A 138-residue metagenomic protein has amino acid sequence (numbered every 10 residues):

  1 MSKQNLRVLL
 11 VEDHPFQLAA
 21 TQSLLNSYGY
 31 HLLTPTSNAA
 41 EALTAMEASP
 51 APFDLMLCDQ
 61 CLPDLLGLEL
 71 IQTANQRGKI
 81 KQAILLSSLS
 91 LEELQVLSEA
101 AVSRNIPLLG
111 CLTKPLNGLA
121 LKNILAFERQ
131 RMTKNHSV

Functional and structural regions predicted by a protein language model:
E12: Conserved acidic carboxylate
P15-T34: Two-component/phosphorelay signaling modules centered on CheY-like receiver
Q22, P35-L55: Acidic, metal-coordinating helix/loop segments flanking the phosphotransfer/catalytic sites of two-component signaling
N38, L66-Q72: Acidic catalytic/metal-coordinating carboxylates
C58-D59: Active-site residues of response regulator receiver
P63: The feature encodes the CheY-like receiver
E69, L89-G110: Alpha4 helix (beta4-alpha4-beta5 surface) of REC/receiver domains from two-component response regulators
E92-E93, T113-E128: C-terminal output helix
